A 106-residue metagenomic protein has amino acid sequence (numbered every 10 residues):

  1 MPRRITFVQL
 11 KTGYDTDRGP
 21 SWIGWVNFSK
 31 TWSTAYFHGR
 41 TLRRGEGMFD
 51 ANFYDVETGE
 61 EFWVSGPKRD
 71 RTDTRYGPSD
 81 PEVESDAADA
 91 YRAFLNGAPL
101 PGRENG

Functional and structural regions predicted by a protein language model:
M1-W25, W32-T34, H38-G106: Mixed-charge, low-complexity intrinsically disordered regions
